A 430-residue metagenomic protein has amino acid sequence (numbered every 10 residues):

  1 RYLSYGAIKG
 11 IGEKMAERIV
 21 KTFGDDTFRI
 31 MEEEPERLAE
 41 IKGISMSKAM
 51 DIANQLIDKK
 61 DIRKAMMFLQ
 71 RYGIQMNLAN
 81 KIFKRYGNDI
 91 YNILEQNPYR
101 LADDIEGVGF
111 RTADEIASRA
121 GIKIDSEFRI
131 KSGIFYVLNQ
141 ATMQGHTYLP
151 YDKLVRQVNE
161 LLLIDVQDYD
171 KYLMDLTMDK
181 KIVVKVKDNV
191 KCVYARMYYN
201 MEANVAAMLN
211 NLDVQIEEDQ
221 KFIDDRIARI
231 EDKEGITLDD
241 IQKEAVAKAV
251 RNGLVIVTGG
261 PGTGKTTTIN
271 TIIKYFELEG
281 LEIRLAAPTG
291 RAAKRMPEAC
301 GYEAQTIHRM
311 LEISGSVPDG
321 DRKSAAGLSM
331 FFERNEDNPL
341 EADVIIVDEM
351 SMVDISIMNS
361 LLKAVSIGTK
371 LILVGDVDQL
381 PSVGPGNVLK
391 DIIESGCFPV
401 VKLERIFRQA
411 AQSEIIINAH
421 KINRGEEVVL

Functional and structural regions predicted by a protein language model:
R1-L430: Conserved ATP-binding/catalytic motifs of P-loop helicase motor domains
